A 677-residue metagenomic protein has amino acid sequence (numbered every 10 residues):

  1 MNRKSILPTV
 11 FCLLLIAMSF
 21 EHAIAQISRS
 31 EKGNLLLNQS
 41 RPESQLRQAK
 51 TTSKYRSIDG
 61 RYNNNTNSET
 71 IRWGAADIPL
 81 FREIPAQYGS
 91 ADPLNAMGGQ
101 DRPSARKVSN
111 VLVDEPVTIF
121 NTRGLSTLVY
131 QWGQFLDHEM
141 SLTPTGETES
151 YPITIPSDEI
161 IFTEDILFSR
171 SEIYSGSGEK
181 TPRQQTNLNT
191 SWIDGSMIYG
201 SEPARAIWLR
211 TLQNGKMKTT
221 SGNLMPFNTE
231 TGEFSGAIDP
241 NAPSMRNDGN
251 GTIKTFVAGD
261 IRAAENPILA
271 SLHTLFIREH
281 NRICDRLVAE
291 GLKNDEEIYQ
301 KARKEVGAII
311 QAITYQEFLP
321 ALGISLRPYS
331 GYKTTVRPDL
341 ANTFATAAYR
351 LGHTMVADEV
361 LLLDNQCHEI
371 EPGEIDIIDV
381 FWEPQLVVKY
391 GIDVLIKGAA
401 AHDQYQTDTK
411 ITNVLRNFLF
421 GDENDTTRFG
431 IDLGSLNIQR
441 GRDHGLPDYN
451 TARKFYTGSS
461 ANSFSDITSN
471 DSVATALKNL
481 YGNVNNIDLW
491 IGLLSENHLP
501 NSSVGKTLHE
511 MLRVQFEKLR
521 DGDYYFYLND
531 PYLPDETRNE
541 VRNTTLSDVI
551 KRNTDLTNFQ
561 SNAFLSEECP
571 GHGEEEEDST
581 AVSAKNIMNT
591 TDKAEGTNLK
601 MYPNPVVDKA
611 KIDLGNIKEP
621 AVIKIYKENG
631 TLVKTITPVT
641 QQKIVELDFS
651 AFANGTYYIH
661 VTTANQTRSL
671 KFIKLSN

Functional and structural regions predicted by a protein language model:
M1-I27, A584: Bacterial Sec-dependent N-terminal signal peptides
E21, T590-Y602, V606-N677: C-terminal outer-membrane/trafficking sorting elements
Q26-R282, R286, K304, A308-S435 (+4 more regions): N-terminal accessory/cap region of cofactor-dependent oxidoreductases and related radical enzymes
N294: Acidic, glycine-enriched active-site microenvironments
E297-K301: Short, charged, amphipathic alpha-helical segments
N462-L480: Short linear, low-complexity motifs centered on an aromatic residue
S579-N589: Short, compositionally biased serine/threonine- and acidic-rich segments at solvent-exposed termini, linkers, or domain
